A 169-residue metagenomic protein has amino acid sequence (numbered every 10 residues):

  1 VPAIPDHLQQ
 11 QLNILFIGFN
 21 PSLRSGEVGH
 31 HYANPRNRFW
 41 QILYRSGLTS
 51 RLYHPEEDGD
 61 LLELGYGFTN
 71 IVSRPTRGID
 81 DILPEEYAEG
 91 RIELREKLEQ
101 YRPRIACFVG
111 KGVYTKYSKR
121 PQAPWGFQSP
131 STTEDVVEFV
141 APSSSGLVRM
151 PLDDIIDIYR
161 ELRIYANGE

Functional and structural regions predicted by a protein language model:
A3-Q9, L52-L61, E96-K97: Short amphipathic alpha-helices and their capping/turn segments at secondary-structure boundaries
P5-N13, P35, I42, G78-L94 (+1 more regions): C-terminal capping/extension of enzyme domains
N13-F19: Short, hydrophobic/glycine-enriched beta-strand segments
I17, F108-V109, A141: Short hydrophobic segments within beta-strands
N20, T49, G112-V113, S145: Catalytic metal-binding/acid-base residues of hydrolase active sites
L23-G26, R77-G78, Y114-S118, G146-R149: Short catalytic/ligand-binding loop motif for oxyanion handling, primarily in non-cytosolic enzymes, centered on
S25-E85: Short, surface-exposed acidic-centric catalytic microdomains
E63-Y117: Internal catalytic-core helix/loop-beta-alpha segment that presents or stabilizes conserved functional determinants
